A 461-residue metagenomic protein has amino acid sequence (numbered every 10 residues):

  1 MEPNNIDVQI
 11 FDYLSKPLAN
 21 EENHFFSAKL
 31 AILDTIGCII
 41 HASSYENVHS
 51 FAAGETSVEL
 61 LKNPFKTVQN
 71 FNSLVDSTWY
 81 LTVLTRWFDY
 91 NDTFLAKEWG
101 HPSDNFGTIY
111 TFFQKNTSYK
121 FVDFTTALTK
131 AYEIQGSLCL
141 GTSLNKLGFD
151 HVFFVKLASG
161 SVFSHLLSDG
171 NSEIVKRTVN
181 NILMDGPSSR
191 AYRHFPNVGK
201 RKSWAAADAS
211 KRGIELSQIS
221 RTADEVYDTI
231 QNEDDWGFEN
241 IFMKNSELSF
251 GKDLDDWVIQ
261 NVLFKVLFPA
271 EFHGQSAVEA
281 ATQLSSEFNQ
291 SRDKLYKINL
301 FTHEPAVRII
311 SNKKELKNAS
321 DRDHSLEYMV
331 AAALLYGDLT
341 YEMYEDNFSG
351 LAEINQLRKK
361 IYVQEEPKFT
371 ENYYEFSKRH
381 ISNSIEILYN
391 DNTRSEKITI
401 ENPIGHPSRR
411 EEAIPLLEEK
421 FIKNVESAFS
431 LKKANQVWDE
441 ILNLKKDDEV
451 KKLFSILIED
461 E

Functional and structural regions predicted by a protein language model:
M1-W99, N197-K211, Q218-E461: Terminal-appendage/accessory-domain detector
I36, N105-K115, A131-Q135, K156-L167 (+3 more regions): Buried hydrophobic packing segments
L84-W87, N91, L95-T117, F121-T126: Long, structured ligand/cofactor-binding scaffold of large enzymes
D104-F106, F113-Q114, E133-I134, P187-S188 (+2 more regions): Short connector loops/turns at beta-strand edges and beta->alpha or beta->beta junctions
Q114-S118, V122-K211, E215, T229-I230 (+1 more regions): Glycine-rich, mobile lid/loop segments that gate access to catalytic sites or pores
